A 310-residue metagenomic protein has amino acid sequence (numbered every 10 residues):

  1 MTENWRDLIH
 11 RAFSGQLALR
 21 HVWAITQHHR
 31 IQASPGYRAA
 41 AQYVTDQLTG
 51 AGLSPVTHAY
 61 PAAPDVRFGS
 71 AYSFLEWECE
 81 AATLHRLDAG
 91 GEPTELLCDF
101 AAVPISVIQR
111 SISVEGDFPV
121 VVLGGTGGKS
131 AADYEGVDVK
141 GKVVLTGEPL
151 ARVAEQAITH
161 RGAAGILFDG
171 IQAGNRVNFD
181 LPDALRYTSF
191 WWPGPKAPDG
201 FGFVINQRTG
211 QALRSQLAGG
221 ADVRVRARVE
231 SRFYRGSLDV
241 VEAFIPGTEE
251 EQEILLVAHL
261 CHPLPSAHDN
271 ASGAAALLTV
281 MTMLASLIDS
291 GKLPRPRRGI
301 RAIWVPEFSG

Functional and structural regions predicted by a protein language model:
M1-R20: Generic start-of-chain signal for non-secretory N-termini
T2-N4, W23-V137: Noncatalytic luminal/extracellular "stalk/propeptide" segments of secretory-pathway proteins
R6, F13, L97, G202-F203 (+3 more regions): Metal-dependent peptidase/peptidase-like ectodomains
G15-Y37, Q47-P55, S73-F74, V143-E148 (+4 more regions): Catalytic-core environment of secreted peptidases
W23, P35, C98-F201, P265 (+2 more regions): Extracellular/luminal Protease-associated
A41, R67-A71, K129-A132, E148-T159 (+2 more regions): Short alpha-helical segments and helix-capping/turn motifs at coil-helix boundaries
A82-H85, T146, V223-R228: Short conserved beta-strand and strand-loop elements enriched in small hydrophobics with frequent Asp/Gly
A102-A131, S189-N270, T279-T282, S286-G291 (+1 more regions): Soluble metallo-hydrolase cores and metallopeptidase-like ectodomains found primarily in the secretory/periplasmic
